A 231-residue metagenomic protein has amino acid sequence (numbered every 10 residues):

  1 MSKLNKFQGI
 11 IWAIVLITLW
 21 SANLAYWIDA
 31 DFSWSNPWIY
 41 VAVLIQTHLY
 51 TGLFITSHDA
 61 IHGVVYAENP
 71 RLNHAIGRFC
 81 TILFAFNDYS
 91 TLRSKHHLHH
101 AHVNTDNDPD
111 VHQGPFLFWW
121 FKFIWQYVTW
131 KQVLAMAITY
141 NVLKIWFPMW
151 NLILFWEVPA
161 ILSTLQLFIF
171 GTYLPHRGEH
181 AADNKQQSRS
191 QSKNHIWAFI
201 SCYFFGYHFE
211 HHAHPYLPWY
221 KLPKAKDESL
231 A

Functional and structural regions predicted by a protein language model:
M1-I14: N-terminal membrane topogenic signal
I17-N23, F199, Y207: Hydrophobic alpha-helical transmembrane segments
N23-W38: Short, hydrophobic transmembrane alpha-helix segments
Y40-T47, T105-F199, Y203: Hydrophobic transmembrane alpha-helical segments that form the core helix bundle of multi-pass membrane enzymes
A42-S57, G77-F86: A generic, lipid-embedded transmembrane alpha helix
Y50, F54, H62, L167-F170: Alpha-helical transmembrane segments and their lipid-water interface positions in multi-pass membrane proteins
I55-H62, Y66, H99-H100: Active-site recognition of the HExxH zinc-binding catalytic motif
A67-F118, R177-A231: Membrane-proximal soluble regions of multi-pass membrane proteins
